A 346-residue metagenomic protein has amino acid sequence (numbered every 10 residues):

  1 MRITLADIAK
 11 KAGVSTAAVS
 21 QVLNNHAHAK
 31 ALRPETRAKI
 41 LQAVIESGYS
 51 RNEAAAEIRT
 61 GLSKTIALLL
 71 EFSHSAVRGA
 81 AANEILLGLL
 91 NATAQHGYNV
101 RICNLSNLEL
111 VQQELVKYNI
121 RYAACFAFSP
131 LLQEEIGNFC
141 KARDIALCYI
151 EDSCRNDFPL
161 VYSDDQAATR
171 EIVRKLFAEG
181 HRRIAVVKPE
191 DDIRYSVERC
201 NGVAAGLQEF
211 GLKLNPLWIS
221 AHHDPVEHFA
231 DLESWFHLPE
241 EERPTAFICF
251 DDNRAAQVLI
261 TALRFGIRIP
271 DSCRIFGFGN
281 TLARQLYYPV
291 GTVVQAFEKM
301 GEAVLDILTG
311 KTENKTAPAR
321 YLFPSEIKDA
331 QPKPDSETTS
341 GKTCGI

Functional and structural regions predicted by a protein language model:
M1-L62, S340-G345: N-terminal helix-turn-helix DNA-binding module of bacterial transcription factors
S15, S50, A94-N99, A146 (+3 more regions): Residue-level detector of anion-binding/catalytic polar loops
A18-S20, I58-A76, R183-E190: Short beta-strand segments enriched in small/hydrophobic residues
A43, G88-A92, F139, E198-F210 (+1 more regions): Alpha-helical structural signal in soluble globular domains
G61-R174, S234-E241, N253, T312: Alpha-helical recognition/docking segments in bacterial nutrient-uptake and carbohydrate-utilization systems
F72-E84, I102-L110, V161-E171, V187-E233 (+3 more regions): Hinge/beta->alpha junction and helix N-cap segments in small-molecule ligand-binding domains
F229-I346: Flexible loop/turn connectors
